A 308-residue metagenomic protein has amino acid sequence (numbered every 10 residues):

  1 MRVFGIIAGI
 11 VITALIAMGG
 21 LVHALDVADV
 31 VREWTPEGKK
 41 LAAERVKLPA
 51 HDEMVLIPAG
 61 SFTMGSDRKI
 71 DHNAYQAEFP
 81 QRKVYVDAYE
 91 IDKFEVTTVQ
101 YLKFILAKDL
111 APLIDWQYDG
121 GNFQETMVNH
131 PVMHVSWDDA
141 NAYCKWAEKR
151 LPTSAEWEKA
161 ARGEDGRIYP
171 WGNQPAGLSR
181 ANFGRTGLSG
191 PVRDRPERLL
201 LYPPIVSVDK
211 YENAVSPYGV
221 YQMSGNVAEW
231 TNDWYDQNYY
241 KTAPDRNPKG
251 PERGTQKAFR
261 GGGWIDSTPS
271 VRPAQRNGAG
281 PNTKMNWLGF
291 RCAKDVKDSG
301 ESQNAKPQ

Functional and structural regions predicted by a protein language model:
M1-I10: N-terminal Sec-pathway targeting helices
G9-A17: Bacterial N-terminal signal peptides
I16-A28: Bacterial Sec-dependent signal peptides at the C-terminal "C-region" and cleavage site
L25-K47: N-terminal pre-domain segments of enzymes
A42-E44, I70-P80, D194-R195, R276-P281: Short, P/G- and charge-enriched loop/turn segments at secondary-structure junctions
V46-D115, V135-D138, G225: A short glycine-rich, aromatic-capped structural motif
T63, D67-R68, Q117-Q275, P307: Functional-site microenvironments in short loops/helix caps that host divalent-cation chemistry
N286-G300: Short, structured beta-strand segments at or near domain termini in extracellular proteins/domains
